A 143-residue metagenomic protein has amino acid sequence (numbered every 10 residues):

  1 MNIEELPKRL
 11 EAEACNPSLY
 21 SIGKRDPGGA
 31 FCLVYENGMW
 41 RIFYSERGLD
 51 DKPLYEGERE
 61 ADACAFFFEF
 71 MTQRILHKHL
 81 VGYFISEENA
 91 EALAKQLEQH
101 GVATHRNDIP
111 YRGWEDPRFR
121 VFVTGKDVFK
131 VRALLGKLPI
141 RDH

Functional and structural regions predicted by a protein language model:
M1-S21, R74, V128-D142: Negatively charged, low-complexity tracts enriched in Asp/Glu with abundant Ser/Thr
N2-R9, K52-Y55, D108-Y111: Contiguous interface-forming segments/domains that mediate binding rather than catalysis
E13-G28, A94-A103: Short, solvent-exposed secondary-structure boundary motifs
K24-K52, F70-T72: Short aromatic-glycine-(Arg/Gly/Cys) micro-motifs in beta-strand/loop hairpins
W40-A61, V123-G125, R132-G136: Intrinsically disordered, low-complexity regulatory segments enriched in Ser/Thr/Pro and charged residues
L54-I75: Short, structured interface segments
I75-H105: Intrinsically disordered, low-complexity charged/polar segments
L97-H143: Acidic, proline/glycine-rich low-complexity IDRs
